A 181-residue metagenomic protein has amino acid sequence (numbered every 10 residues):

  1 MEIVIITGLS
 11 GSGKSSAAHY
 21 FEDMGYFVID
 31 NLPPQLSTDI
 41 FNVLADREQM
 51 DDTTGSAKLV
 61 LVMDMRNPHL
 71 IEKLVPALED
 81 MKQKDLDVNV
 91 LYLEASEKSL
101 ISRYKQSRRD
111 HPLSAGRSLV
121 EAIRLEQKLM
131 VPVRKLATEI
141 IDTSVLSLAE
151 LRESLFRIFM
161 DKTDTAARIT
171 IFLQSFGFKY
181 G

Functional and structural regions predicted by a protein language model:
I6: Hydrophobic anchor at the beta1->P-loop junction of P-loop NTPases
S10: The conserved Walker
G13: Conserved glycine(s) of the Walker
A17-A18: Post-Walker A alpha-helix
M24-E79: Conserved nucleotide-sensing/catalytic segment adjacent to the nucleotide-binding pocket in NTP-handling enzymes
R66-P68, A95-L100, L146-L148, G177-G181: Conserved nucleotide-binding/hydrolysis micro-motifs of P-loop NTPases
D85-V131, E139-L146: A glycine- and Lys/Arg-enriched "phosphate-lid" helix/loop adjacent to the NTP-binding pocket of small-molecule kinases
E121-G181: C-terminal accessory "lid"/substrate-recognition subdomains
